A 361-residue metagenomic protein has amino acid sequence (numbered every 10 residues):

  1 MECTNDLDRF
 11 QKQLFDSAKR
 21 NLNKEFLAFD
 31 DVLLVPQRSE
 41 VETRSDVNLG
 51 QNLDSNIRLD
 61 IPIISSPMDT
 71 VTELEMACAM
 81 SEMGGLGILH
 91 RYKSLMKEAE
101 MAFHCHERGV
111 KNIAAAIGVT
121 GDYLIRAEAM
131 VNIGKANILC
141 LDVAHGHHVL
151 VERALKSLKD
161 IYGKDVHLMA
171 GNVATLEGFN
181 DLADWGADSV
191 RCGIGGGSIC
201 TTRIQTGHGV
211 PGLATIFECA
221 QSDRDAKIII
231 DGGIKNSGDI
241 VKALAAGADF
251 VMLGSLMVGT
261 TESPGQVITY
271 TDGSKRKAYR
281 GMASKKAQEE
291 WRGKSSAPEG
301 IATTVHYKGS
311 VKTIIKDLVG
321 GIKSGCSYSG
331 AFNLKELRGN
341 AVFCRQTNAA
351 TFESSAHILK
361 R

Functional and structural regions predicted by a protein language model:
M1-R38, E42-S45, W185-D188, G207-R361: Alpha/beta catalytic cores of nucleotide-metabolism and tRNA/nucleoside-modifying enzymes
Q11-N21, V32, V71-L86, R91-D231 (+1 more regions): Alpha/beta enzyme core
A28-L33, N48, I64, A114: Generic structural signal for residues positioned in beta-strands
Q37-L74: Active-site-flanking structural segment that lines cofactor/substrate pockets
R58-D60, N137, S198, A297 (+2 more regions): Generic signal for short, ordered secondary-structure residues within or immediately flanking folded domains
I61-I64, G84-G87, S324: Short active-site oxyanion
